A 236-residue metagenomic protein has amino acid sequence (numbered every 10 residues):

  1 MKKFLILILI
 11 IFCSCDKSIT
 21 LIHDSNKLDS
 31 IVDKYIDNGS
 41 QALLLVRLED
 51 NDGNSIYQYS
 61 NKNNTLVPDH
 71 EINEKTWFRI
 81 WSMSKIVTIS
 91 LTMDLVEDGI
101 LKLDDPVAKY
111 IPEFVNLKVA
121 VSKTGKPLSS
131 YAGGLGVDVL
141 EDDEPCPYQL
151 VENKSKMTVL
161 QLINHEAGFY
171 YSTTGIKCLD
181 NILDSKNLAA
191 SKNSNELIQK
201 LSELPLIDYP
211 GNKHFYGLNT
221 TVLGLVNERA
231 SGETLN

Functional and structural regions predicted by a protein language model:
F4-F12: Sec-dependent N-terminal signal peptides
I22-F78, I100-K102, N116-K123: Short, conserved catalytic-motif segment at the N-terminal edge
D24, L28, I80-S84, T88 (+3 more regions): Hydrophobic (often cysteine-bearing) scaffold residues that line and stabilize catalytic clefts of nucleotide/cofactor
V32, V46, D52-G53, K85-T88 (+5 more regions): Residue-level preference for non-acidic, small/hydrophobic
N63-F215: Active-site-proximal loop and beta-strand segments within enzyme catalytic domains
D94-L101, N227-N236: Bacterial peptidoglycan biogenesis and beta-lactam-recognition machinery
V159-E166, N219-R229: Active-site-proximal alpha-helical segments within enzyme catalytic domains
